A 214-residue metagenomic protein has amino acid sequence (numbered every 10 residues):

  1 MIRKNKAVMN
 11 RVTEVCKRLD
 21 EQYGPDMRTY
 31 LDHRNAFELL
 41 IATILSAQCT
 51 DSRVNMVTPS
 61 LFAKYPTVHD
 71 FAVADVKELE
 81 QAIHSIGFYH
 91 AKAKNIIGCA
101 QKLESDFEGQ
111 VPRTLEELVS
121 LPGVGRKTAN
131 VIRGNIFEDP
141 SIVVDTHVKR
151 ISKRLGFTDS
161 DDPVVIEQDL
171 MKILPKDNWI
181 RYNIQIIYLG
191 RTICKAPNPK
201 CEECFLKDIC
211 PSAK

Functional and structural regions predicted by a protein language model:
I2-K214: Catalytic cores of DNA base-excision repair glycosylases
